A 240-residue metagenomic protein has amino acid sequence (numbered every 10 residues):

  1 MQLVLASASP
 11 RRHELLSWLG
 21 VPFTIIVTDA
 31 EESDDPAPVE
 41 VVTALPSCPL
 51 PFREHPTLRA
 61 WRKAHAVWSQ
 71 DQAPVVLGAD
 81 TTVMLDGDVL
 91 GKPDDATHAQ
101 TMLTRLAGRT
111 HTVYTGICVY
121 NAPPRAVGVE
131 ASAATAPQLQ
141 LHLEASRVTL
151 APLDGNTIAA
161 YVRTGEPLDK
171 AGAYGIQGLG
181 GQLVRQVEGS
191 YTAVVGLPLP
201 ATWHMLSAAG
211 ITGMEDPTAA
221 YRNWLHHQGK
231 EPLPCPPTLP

Functional and structural regions predicted by a protein language model:
M1-P22: N-terminal beta1-alpha1 ligand-phosphate binding loop
Q2-L3, V27-E31, Q72-P74, K170: Hydrophobic/basic alpha-helical segments enriched in Actinobacteria
L3-L5, I25, V119, V148: Generic preference for hydrophobic
A8, T28, A122: Cofactor-binding loop segments of dinucleotide-utilizing enzymes, especially the Rossmann-like FAD- and NAD(P)+-binding
W18, A37-V39: Active-site-proximal loop->helix
V21-T24, D94-A96: Glycine-rich, phosphate-binding/catalytic loops in enzymes
P22-P36: A short beta-strand-loop structural module common to alpha/beta enzyme folds
V42-P240: Anionic-ligand binding patches
